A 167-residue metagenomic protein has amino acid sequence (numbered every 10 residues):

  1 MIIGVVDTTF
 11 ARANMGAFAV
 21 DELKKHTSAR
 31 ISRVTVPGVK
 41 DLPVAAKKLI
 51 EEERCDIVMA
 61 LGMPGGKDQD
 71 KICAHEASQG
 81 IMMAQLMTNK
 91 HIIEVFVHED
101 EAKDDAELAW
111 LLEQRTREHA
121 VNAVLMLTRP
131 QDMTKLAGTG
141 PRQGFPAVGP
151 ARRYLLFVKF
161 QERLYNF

Functional and structural regions predicted by a protein language model:
M1-R33: Glycine-rich phosphate/diphosphate-binding loop of Rossmann-like nucleotide-binding domains
T8-F10, V36, M63-P64, F96-E101: Short, ordered loop/turn segments at secondary-structure junctions
V20-E53: Active-site rim loops that border cofactor/substrate pockets in soluble metabolic enzymes
E22, H26, L49-E52, A84-T88 (+1 more regions): Change "in soluble alpha/beta enzymes" to "in soluble alpha/beta proteins
D41-M82: Glycine-rich phosphate-binding loop
C73-D100, D105-A106, E118: Short, acidic/small-residue loops that bind anionic groups at enzyme active sites
E113-V148: A charged, well-structured terminal subsegment
P146-F160, L164-F167: Accessory alpha-helical/coil subdomains and C-terminal extensions that flank or cap enzyme catalytic cores
